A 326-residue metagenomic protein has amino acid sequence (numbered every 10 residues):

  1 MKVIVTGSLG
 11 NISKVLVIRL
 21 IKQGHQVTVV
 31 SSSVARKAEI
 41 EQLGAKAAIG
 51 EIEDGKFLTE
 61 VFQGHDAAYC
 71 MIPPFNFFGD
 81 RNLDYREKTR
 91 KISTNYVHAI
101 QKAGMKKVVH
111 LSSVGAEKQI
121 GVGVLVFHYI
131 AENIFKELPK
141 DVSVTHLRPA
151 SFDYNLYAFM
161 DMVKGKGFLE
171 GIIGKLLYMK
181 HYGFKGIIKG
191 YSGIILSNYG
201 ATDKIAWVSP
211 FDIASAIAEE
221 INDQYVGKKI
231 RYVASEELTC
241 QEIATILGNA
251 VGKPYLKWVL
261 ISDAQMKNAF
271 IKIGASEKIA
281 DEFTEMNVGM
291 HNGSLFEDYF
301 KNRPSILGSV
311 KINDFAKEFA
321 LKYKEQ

Functional and structural regions predicted by a protein language model:
K2-T28, S32-A35, E39, E53-K56 (+6 more regions): Oxidoreductase cofactor-interface core, primarily capturing Rossmann-like NAD(P)-dependent enzymes
Q42-D54: Rossmann-fold cofactor-recognition segment
T59, V97, P210-A218, S309-A320: Short, amphipathic alpha-helical "lid/cap" segments that border enzyme active or binding sites
Q63-Y69: Short acidic/histidine-rich motifs immediately flanking catalytic phosphotransfer sites in two-component signaling
L83-I92: Glycine-rich anion/phosphate-binding loops
I92-N95, A99: Short, conserved SAM-binding segment of the class I
Y191, D263-Q326: A hydrophobic C-terminal alpha-helical subdomain
